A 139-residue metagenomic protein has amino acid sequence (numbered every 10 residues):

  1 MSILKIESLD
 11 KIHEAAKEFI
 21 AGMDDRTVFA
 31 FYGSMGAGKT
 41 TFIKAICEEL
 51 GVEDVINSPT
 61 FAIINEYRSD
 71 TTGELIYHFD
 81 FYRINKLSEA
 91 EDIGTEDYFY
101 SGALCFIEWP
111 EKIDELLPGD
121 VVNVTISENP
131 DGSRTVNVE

Functional and structural regions predicted by a protein language model:
M1-E18: N-terminal pre-Walker A segment at the start of P-loop NTPase domains
S2, E48, S88-A90, E96-E139: Short phosphate-coordinating micro-motif centered on Lys-Gly-acidic
I20-R26: Phosphate-binding P-loop
F29-F31: Hydrophobic anchor at the beta1->P-loop junction of P-loop NTPases
M35: The conserved Walker
K39: Conserved lysine of the Walker
V52-Y67: Short beta-strand-centered segment that lines the nucleotide-binding/catalytic pocket of NTP-utilizing
